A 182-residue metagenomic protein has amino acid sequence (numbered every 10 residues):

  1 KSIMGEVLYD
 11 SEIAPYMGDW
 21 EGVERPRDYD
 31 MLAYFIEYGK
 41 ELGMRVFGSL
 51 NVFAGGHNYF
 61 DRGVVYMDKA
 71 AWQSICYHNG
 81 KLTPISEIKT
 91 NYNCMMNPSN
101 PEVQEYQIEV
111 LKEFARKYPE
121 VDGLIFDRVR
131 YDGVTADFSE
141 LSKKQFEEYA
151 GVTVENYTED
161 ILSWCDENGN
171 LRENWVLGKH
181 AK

Functional and structural regions predicted by a protein language model:
I3-A54, A181-K182: Aromatic-lined substrate-binding rim segments of carbohydrate-active enzymes
E6-W20, A54-T90, V129-E173: Aromatic- and acidic-residue-enriched segments that line the glycan-binding/catalytic groove of carbohydrate-active
I13-Y29, K89-I108, N174-K182: The substrate-binding groove and active-site-proximal loops of carbohydrate-active enzymes, especially glycoside
R25-R27, R45, R62, K112 (+3 more regions): Arginine residue identity/basic-tract feature
M31, I36-E37, F47-Y118: Active-site-adjacent "subsite" loops/lids of carbohydrate-active enzymes
